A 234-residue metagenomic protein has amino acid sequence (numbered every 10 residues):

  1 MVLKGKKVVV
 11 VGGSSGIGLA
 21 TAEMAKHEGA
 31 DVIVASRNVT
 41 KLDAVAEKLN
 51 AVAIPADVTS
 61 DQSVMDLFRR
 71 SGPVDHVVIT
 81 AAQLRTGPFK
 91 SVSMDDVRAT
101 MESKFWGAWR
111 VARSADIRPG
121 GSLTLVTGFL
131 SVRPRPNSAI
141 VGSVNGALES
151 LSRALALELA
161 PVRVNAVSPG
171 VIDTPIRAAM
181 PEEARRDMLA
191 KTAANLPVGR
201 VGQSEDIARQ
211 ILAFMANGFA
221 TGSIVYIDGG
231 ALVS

Functional and structural regions predicted by a protein language model:
S14, A22: N-terminal Rossmann NAD(P)H-binding glycine-rich loop of SDR-like oxidoreductase domains
V78-G87, G229-G230: Conserved NAD(P)H cofactor-binding loop of Rossmann-fold oxidoreductase domains
P88-F89, S93-R98, M188, T192: Substrate-binding pocket helix/loop in short-chain dehydrogenase/reductase
T100-M101, W109-R110, S122-A160, V171: Catalytic loop of short-chain dehydrogenase/reductase
E149, E158-D173, A220-I227: Conserved Rossmann-fold SDR core element
I172-N195: A glycine/serine/threonine-rich, flexible loop-to-helix segment that serves as the NAD(P) cofactor-binding "lid"
R200-I227, L232: C-terminal substrate-recognition "lid" of short-chain dehydrogenase/reductases
